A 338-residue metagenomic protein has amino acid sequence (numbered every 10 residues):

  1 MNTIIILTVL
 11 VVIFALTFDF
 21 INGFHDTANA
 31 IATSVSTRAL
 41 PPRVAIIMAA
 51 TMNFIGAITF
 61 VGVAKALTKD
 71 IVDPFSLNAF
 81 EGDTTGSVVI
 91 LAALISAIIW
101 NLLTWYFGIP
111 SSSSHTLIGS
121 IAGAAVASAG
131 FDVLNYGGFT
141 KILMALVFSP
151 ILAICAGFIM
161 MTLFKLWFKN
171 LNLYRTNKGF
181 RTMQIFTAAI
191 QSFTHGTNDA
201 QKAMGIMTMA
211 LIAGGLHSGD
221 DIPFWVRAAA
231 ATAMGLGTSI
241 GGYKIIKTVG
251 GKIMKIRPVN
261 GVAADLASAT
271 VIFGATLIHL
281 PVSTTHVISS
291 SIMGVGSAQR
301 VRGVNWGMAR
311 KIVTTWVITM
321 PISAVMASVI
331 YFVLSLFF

Functional and structural regions predicted by a protein language model:
M1-F338: Multi-pass alpha-helical transmembrane bundle typical of ion/small-solute transporters and intramembrane aspartyl
